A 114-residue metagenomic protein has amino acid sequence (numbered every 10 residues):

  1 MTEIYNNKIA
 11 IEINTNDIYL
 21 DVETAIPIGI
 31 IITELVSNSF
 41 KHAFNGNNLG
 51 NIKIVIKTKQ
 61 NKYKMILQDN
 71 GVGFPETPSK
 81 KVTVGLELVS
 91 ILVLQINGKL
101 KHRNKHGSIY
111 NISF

Functional and structural regions predicted by a protein language model:
M1-E3, N7, K57: Short beta-to-alpha transition helix within the HATPase_c
Y5-V36, F40-G50, K80: Conserved short strand/loop->alpha-helix "switch" segment adjacent to the catalytic nucleotide/phosphoryl-transfer site
I11, I54, M65-L67: Hydrophobic/aromatic residues in the conserved F-box-adjacent beta-strands of the Bergerat ATP-binding
L49-N61: Short beta-strand/loop element within the Bergerat-fold HATPase_c
N51, G73, K105-N111: Glycine-rich nucleotide-binding loop
K62-L86: Glycine-rich/acidic phosphate-handling loop/turn and adjacent ATP-lid/helix of nucleotide-binding kinase/ATPase domains
I96-G107: Glycine-rich ATP-binding loops of the HATPase_c
